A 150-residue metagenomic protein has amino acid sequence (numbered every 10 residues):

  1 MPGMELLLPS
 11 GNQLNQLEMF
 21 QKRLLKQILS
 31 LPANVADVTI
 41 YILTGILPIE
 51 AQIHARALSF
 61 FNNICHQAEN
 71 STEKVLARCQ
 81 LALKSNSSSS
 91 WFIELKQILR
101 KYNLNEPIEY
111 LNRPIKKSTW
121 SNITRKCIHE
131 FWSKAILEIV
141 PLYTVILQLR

Functional and structural regions predicted by a protein language model:
M1-A82: Non-catalytic, peripheral interaction segments enriched in hydrophobic/basic residues
M4, I64-R150: Charged boundary/loop elements
